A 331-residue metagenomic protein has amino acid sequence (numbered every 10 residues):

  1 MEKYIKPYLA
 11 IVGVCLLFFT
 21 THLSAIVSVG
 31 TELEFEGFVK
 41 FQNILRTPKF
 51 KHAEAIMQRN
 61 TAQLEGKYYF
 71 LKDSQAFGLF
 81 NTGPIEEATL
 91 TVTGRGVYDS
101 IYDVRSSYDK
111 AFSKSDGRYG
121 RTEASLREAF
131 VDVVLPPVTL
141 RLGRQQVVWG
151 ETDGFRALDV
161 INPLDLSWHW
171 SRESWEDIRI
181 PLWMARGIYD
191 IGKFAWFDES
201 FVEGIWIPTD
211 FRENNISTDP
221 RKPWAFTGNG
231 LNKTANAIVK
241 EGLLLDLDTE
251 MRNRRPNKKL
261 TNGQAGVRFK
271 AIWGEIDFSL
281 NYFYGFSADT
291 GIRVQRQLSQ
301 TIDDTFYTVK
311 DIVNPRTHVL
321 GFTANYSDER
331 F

Functional and structural regions predicted by a protein language model:
I26-F35, G66-L90, V134-R141, D153 (+3 more regions): Short loop/turn motifs that connect adjacent beta-strands in outer-membrane beta-barrel proteins
I26-P48, I56, N60, E87-G96 (+1 more regions): Transmembrane beta-strand segments of Gram-negative outer membrane beta-barrel proteins
F35-N43, V92-G96, L142-R144, V202-P208 (+1 more regions): Transmembrane beta-barrel strands of outer-membrane/channel proteins
N43-L45, E54-A62, T122-R127, R179-W183 (+3 more regions): Residues that define the transmembrane beta-barrel architecture of outer-membrane proteins
T47-H52, Y102-Y108, D153-D159, N215-R221 (+2 more regions): Outer-membrane beta-barrel translocator domains and adjoining extracellular loop/strand segments of Gram-negative
I56, F77-V133, G154-F155, V160: Surface-exposed loop and membrane-interface regions of Gram-negative outer-membrane beta-barrel proteins
A62-Y68, V92, E128-P136, A185-Y189 (+3 more regions): Residues on the lipid-exposed face of transmembrane beta-strands in outer-membrane beta-barrel proteins
S113-G117, R141, Q145-A265: Surface-exposed coil loops of outer-membrane beta-barrel proteins
